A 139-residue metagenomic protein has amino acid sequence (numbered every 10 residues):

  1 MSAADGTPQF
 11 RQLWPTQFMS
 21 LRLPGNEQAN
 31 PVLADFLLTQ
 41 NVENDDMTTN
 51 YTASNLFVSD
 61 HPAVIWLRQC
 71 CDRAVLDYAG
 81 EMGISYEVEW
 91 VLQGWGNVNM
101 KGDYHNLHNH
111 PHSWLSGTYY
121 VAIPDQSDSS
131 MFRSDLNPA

Functional and structural regions predicted by a protein language model:
S2-I84: Non-heme Fe(II)/2-oxoglutarate
L13, Y86-V88, N109-S113: A generic structural micro-feature
I84-G94: A short coil-to-beta-strand element that immediately follows conserved catalytic motifs
Q93-A139: Catalytic core of non-heme Fe(II) oxygenases with the double-stranded beta-helix
